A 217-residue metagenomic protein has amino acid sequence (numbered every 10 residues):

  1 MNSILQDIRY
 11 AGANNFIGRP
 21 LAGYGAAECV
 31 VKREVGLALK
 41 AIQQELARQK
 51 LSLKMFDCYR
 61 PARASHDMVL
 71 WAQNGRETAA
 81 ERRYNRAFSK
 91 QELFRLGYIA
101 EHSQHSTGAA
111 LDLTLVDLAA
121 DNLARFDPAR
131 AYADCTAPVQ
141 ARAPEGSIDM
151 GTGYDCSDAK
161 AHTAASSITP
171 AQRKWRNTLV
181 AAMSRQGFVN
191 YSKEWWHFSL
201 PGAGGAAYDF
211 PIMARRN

Functional and structural regions predicted by a protein language model:
M1-C58, A62-Y84, F88-S192, A203-N217: Extracytoplasmic cell-surface/polysaccharide-interacting catalytic and binding patches
W195: Active-site lining segments that contact anionic ligands and/or coordinate catalytic metals
F198: Conserved metal-phosphate-binding beta-hairpin within the catalytic cores of diverse ATP-dependent phosphoryl-transfer
